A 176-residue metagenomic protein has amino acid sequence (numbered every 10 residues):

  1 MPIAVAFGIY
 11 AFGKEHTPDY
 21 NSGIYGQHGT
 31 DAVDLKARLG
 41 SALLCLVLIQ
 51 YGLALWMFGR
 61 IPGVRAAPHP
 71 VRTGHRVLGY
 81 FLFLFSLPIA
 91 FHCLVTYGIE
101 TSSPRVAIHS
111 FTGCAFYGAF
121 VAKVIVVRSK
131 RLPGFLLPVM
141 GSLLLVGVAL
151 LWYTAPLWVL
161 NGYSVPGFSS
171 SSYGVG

Functional and structural regions predicted by a protein language model:
M1-G176: Membrane-embedded alpha-helical bundles that constitute the cytochrome b-like, heme-associated redox core of multi-pass
